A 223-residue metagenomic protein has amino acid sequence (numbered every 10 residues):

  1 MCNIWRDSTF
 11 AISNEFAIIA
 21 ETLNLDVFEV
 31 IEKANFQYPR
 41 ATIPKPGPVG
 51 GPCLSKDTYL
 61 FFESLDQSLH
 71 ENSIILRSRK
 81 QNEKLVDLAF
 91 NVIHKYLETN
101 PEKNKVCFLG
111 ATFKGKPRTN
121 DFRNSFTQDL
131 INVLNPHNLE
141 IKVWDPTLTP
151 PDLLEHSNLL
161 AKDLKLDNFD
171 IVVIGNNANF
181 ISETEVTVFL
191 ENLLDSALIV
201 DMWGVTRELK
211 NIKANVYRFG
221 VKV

Functional and structural regions predicted by a protein language model:
M1-V223: Structural/interface elements that position substrates and couple domains in central-metabolism enzymes
